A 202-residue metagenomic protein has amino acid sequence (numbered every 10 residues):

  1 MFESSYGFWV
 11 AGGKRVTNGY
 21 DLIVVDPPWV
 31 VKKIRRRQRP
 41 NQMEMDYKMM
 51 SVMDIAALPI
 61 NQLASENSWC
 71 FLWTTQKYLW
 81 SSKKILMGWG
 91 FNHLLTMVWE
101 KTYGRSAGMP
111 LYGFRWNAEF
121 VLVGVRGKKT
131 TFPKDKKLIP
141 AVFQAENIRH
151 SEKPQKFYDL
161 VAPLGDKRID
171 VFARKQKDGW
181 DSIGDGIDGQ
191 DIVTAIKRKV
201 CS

Functional and structural regions predicted by a protein language model:
M1-S202: Class I S-adenosyl-L-methionine-dependent methyltransferase catalytic core
